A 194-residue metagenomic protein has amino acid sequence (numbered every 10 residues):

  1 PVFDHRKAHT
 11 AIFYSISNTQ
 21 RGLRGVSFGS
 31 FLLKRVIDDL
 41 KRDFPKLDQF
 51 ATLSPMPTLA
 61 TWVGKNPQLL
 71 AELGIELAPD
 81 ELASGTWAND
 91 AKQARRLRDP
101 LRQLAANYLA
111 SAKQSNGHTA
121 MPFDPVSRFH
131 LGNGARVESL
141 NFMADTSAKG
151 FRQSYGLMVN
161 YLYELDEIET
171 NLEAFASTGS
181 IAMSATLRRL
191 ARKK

Functional and structural regions predicted by a protein language model:
P1-K194: Extended, composition-driven regions rather than compact fold-specific motifs
